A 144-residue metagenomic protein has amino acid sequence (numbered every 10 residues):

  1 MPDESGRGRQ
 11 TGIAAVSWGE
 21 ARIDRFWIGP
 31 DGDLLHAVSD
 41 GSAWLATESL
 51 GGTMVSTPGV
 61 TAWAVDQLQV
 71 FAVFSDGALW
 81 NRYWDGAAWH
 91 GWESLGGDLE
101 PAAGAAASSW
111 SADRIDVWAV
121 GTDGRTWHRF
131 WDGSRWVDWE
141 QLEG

Functional and structural regions predicted by a protein language model:
M1-G144: A structural motif
